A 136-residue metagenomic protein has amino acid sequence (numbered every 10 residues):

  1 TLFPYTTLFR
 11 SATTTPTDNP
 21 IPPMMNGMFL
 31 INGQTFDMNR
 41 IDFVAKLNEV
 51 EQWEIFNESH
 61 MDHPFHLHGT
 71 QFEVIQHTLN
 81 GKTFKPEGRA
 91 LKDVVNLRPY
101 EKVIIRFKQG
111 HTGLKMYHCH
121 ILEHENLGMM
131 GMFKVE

Functional and structural regions predicted by a protein language model:
T1-Y5: Short, exposed "boundary/linker" segments that immediately precede the start of a downstream structural module
T6-R106, I121: Edge beta-strand plus adjacent loop/short-helix module at the start of the mature soluble/periplasmic domain
E58-H60, T112, N126-G128: A cross-taxa feature marking solvent-exposed loop/turn segments within ectodomains of secreted and single-pass membrane
D62-P64, M116, M130: Internal amphipathic alpha-helical segments of the cytochrome P450 catalytic fold
G110-E123: Short, surface-exposed ligand- or partner-binding patches at beta-edge/loop junctions that are enriched in aromatics
G128-E136: Extracytoplasmic/periplasmic copper-protein system
